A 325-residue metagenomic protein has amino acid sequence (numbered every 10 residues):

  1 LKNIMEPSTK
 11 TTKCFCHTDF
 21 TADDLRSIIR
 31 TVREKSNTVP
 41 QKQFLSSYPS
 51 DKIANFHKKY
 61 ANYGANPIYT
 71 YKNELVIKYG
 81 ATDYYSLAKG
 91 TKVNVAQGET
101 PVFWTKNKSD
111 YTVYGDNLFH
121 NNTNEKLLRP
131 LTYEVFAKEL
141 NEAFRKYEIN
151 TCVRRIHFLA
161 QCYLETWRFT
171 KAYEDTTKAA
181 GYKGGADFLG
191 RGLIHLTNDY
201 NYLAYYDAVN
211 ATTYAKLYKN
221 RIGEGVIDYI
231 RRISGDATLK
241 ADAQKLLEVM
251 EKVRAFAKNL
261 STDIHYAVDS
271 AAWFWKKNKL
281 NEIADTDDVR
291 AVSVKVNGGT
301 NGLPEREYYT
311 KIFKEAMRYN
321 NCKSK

Functional and structural regions predicted by a protein language model:
L1-I156, A160-T176, A211-T212, I227-R231 (+2 more regions): Cell-wall glycan-active module
Y48, G184-A208: Substrate-binding/active-site groove segments that recognize and process beta-1,4-linked N-acetyl-hexosamine
N150-R154, A186-L189, T262-A267, D287-V289: Extracellular/periplasmic catalytic domains that process cell-envelope and extracellular macromolecules
T170, L189, I194-T197, S261 (+1 more regions): Generic, ordered loop/turn and secondary-structure boundary motif
T176-G185: N-terminal cap/lid subdomain of alpha/beta-hydrolase-fold enzymes
T212-A215, K219-I222: Short acidic, low-complexity segments enriched in Ser/Thr/Gly/Pro
R254-T262, N297: Active-site rim elements
